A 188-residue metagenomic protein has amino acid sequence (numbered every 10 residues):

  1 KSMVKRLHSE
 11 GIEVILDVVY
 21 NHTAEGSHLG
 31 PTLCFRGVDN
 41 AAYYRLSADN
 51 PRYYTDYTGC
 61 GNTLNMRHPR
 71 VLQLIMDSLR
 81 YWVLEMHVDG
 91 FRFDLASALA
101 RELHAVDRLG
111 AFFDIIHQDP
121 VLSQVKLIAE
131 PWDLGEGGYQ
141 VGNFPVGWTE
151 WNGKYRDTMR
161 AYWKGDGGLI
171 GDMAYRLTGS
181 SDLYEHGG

Functional and structural regions predicted by a protein language model:
K1-H87, R92-Q118, G137: Substrate-binding/active-site clefts of carbohydrate-active enzymes
H87, E102-L103, R108-G188: Conserved alpha/beta catalytic core and glycan-binding cleft of carbohydrate-active enzymes
